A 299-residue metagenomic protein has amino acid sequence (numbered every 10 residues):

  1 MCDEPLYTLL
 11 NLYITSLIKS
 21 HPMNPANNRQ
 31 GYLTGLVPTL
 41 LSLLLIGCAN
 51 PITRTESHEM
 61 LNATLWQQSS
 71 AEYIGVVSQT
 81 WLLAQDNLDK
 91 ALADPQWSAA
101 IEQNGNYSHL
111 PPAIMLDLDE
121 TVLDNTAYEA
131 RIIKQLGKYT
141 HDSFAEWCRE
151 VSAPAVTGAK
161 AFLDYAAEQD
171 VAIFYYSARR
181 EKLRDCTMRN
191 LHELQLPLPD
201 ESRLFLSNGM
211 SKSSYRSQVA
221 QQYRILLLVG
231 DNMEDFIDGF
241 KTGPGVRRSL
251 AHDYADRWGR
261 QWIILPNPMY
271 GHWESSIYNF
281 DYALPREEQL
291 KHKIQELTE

Functional and structural regions predicted by a protein language model:
N24-V37: Bacterial N-terminal signal peptides that target proteins for export
G35-I46: Bacterial N-terminal signal peptides
C48-L116, N279-E287, K291-E299: Non-catalytic pre-domain segments flanking phosphatase-related domains
I114-D124: Asp-based phosphoryl-transfer active-site loop
E129-A155: Metal-dependent phosphoesterase signature
E146-F174, E181: Short, acidic loop-to-helix structural element flanking the phosphoryl-transfer center in phosphate-processing enzymes
R180, R184-E299: C-terminal cap/substrate-recognition subdomain and adjoining C-terminal extension of metal-dependent phosphatase-like
